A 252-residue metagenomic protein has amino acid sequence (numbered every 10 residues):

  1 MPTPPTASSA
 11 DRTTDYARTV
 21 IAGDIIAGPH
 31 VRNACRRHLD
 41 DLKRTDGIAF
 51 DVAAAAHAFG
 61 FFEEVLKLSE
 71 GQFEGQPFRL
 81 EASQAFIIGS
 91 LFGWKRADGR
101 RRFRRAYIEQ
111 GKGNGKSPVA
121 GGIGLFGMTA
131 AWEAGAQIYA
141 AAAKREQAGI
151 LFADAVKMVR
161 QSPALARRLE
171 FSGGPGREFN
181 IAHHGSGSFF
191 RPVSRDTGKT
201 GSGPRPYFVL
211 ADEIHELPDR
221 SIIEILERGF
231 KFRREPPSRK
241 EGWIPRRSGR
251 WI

Functional and structural regions predicted by a protein language model:
P2-I252: Phosphate/NTP-binding elements of NTP-utilizing enzymes
